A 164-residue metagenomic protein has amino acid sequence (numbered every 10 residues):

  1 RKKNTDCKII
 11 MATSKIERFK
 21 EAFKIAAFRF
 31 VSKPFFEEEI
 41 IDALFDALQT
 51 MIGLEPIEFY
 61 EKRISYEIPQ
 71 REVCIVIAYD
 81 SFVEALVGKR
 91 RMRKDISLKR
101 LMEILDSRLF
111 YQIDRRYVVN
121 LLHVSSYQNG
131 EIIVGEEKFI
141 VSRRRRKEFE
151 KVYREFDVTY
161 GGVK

Functional and structural regions predicted by a protein language model:
R1-L54: CheY-like receiver
M11, S32, L86, R93 (+1 more regions): Small/polar loops that bind or transfer phosphate-bearing groups
D42-K138: Conserved binding/recognition cores within well-folded domains
F149-K164: C-terminal output/interaction extensions
